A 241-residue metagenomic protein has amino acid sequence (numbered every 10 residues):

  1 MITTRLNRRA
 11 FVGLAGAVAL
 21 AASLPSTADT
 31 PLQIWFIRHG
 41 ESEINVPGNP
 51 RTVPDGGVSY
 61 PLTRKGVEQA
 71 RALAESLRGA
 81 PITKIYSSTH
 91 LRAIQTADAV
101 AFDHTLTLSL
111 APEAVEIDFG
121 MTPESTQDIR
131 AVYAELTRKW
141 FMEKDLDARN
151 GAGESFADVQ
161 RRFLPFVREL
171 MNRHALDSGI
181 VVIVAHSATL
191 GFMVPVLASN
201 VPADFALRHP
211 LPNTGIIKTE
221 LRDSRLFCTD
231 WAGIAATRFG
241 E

Functional and structural regions predicted by a protein language model:
I2-V18: N-terminal secretory signal peptides and thylakoid transit peptides that target proteins across membranes
P31, P165-F227: Active-site-adjacent alpha-helix immediately C-terminal to a catalytic or transition-state-stabilizing loop
P31-Q33, R71-D145, V201, R208-P212 (+2 more regions): Phosphate-coordination/substrate-recognition cap region in phosphate-metabolizing enzymes
Q33-G40, I183: Short, hydrophobic/glycine-enriched beta-strand segments
E43-I94, V100, A152-L164: Loop-to-helix element that buttresses phosphate recognition and phosphoryl-transfer chemistry
P47-V53, L136-N150: Short, basic/glycine-rich phosphate-binding loops at helix/coil junctions that contact nucleotide phosphates
S87-H90, E113-A114, I183-A188, W231: Short, well-ordered beta-to-alpha junction loops that form the rim of enzyme active sites and present histidine/acidic
